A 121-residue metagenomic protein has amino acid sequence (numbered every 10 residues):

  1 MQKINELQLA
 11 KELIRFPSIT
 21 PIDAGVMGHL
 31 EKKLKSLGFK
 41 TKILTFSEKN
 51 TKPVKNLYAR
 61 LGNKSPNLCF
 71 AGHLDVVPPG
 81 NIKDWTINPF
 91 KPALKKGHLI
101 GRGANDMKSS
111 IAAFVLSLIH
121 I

Functional and structural regions predicted by a protein language model:
Q2-R102: Acidic/His- and Gly-rich active-site-bordering loop/insert found across diverse amide/peptide-bond hydrolases
G103-S117: Active-site alpha-helical elements of protease catalytic centers
I119-I121: Conserved small/polar residues in nucleotide/adenosyl-binding loops
